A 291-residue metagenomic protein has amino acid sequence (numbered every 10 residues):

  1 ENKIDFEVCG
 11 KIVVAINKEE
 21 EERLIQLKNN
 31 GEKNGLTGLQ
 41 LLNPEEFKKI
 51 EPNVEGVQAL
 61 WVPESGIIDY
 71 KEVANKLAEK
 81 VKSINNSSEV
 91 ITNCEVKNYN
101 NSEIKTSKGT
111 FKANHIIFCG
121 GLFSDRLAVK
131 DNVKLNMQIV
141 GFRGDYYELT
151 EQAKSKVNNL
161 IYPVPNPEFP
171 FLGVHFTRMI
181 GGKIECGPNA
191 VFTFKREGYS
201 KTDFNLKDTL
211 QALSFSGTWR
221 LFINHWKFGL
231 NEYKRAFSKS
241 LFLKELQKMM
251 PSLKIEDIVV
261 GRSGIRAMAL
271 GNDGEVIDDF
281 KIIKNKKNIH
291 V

Functional and structural regions predicted by a protein language model:
E1-F6, T193-F228: Glycine-rich active-site loop/strand segments that organize a redox cofactor
E1-I50, G56, V174, K195: Dinucleotide-binding Rossmann-like beta1-alpha1 core, especially the glycine-rich loop that anchors the ADP
F6-C9, I91, N136-V140, L253-G264: A short coil-to-beta-strand element that immediately follows conserved catalytic motifs
V14-R23, L60-E79, N231-L241: Short beta-strand to alpha-helix junction loop
L39, S87-E89, N288-I289: Short, conserved active-site loop motifs that form the nucleotide-linked donor/cofactor pocket
L60-H115, C119-R126: Helical element adjacent to the flavin cofactor pocket in flavoenzyme catalytic cores
Y99, T106-N205: Flavin-dependent oxidoreductases
L213, W219-V291: C-terminal catalytic lobe of FAD-dependent flavoproteins
